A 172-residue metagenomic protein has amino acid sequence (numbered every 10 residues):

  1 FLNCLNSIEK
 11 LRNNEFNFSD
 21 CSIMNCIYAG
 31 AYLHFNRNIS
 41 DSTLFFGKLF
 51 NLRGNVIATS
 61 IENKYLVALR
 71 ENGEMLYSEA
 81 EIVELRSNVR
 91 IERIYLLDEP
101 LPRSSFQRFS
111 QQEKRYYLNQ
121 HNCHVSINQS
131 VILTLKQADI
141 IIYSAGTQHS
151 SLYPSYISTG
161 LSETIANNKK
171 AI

Functional and structural regions predicted by a protein language model:
F1-F109: Electropositive, gly/pro-rich neighborhoods at or near active sites that engage anionic ligands
Y117-S130: Active-site glycine-rich loop that binds ribose-phosphate moieties when present
A138: An anion/phosphate-binding loop that grips the pyrophosphate of nucleotide cofactors and donors
I142-S144: Structural motif
H149-T159: Glycine/threonine-rich flexible loop motifs
N167-I172: A short helix->loop->beta-strand "cap" motif at the edges of active sites that frequently abuts
